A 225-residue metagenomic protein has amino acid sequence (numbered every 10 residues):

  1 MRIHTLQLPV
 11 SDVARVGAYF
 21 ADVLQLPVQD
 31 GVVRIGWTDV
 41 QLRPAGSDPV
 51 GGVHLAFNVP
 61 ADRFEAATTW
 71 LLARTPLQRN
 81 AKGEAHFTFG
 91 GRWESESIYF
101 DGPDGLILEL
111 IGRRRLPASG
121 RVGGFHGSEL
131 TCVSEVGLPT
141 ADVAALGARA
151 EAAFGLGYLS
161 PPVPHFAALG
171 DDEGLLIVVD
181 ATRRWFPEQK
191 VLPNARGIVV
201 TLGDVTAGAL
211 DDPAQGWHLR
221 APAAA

Functional and structural regions predicted by a protein language model:
M1-A14, I111-G157: N-terminal beta-strand motif that seeds the catalytic metal site of vicinal oxygen chelate
M1-S47, G51, N58-P60, A67: Basic, Lys/Arg-rich alpha-helical nucleic-acid-recognition elements, primarily the DNA-binding modules of transcription
I3-T5, V50-H54, S95, T131-E135 (+1 more regions): Short, solvent-exposed beta-strand edge segments and adjacent coil->beta transition regions
V13, F57-P103, L138-A225: Vicinal oxygen chelate
V40-L42, L110, L175-V179: Broad, structure-driven detector of short, well-ordered beta-strand segments within folded domains
R43-S47, G123-S128, E188-K190: Short, flexible, solvent-exposed loop/turn segments with mixed acidic/basic and small polar residues
A45-P49, R114-L116, A181-W185: A short, sequence-level motif marking secondary-structure junctions
G83-E129: Hydrophobic, well-structured mid-protein blocks that either form specific transmembrane helices
